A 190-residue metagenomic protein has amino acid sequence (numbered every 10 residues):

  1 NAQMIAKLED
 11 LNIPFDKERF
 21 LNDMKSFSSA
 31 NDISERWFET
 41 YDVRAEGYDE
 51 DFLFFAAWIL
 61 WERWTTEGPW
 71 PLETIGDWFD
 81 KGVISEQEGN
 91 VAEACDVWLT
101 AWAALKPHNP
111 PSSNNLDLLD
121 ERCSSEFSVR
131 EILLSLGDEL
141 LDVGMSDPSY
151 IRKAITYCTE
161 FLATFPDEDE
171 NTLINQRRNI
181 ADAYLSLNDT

Functional and structural regions predicted by a protein language model:
N1-T74, W78: Helical anchoring/docking segments at protein termini
L8-N12, L105, L136, L140 (+1 more regions): Generic structural signal for hydrophobic core residues of well-folded globular domains
S26-N31, D42-F54, I84-G89, T100-P110 (+1 more regions): Short charge-dense sequence patches
A30-E39, W70-Q87, L99, C123-M145 (+2 more regions): Amphipathic alpha-helical repeat scaffolds of TPR domains
V43-E50, S85-C95, S125, D138-K153 (+1 more regions): Short coil/turn connectors between adjacent alpha-helices in alpha-solenoid helical repeat scaffolds
R63-T66, L72, G76-S113: Compositionally biased, flexible interaction segments
R63-W70, A104-V129, V143-P148, F161-L173: Flexible helix-coil transition and linker loops at the boundaries of alpha-helical arrays
A94-L105, L136, I151-F165: Amphipathic alpha-helices of TPR/Sel1-like and other helical repeat/solenoid scaffolds
